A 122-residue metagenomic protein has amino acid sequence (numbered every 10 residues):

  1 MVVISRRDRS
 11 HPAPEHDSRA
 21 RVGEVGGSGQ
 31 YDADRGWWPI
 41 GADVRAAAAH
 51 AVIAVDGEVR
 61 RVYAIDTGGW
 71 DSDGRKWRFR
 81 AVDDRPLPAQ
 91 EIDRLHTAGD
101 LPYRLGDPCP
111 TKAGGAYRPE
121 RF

Functional and structural regions predicted by a protein language model:
M1-A48, V55-G57, P102-F122: Compositionally biased, charged N-terminal/linker segments
M1-V2, A51, W77-V82: A broad, low-specificity signal marking well-ordered, structured residues that form hydrophobic/aromatic
E58-F122: Aromatic- and Lys/Arg-enriched surface recognition patch
